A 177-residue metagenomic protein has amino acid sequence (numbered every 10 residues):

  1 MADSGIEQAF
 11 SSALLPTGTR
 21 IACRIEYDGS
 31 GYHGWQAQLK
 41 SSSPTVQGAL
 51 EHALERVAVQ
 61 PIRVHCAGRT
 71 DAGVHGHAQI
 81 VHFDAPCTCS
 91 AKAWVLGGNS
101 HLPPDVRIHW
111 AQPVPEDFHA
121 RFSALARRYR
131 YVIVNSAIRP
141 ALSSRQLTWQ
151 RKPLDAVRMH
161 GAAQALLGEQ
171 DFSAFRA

Functional and structural regions predicted by a protein language model:
A2-A177: Structured-RNA-binding interfaces characteristic of tRNA pseudouridine synthases
